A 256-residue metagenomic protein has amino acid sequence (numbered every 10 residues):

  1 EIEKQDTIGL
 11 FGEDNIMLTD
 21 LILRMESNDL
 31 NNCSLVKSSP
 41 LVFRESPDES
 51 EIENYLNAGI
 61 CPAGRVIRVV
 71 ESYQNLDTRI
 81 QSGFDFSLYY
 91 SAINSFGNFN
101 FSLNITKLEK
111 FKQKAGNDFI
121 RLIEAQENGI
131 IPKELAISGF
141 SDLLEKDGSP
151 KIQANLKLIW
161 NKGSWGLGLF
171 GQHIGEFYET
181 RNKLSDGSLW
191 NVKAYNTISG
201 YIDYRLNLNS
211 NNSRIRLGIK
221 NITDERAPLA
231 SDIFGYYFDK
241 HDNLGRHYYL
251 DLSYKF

Functional and structural regions predicted by a protein language model:
K4-Q5, G9-R181: Gram-negative outer-membrane beta-barrel transporters
L23-E26, G116, N128-E134, G187 (+3 more regions): Short, surface-exposed, polar/charged, turn-prone segments marking secondary-structure boundaries
N75-I80, L144-P150, G187-A194, F238-L244: Replace "Gram-negative outer membrane beta-barrel proteins" with "bacterial and organellar outer membrane beta-barrel
S82-F86, I152-L156, N196-I202, R246-L252: Hydrophobic, lipid-facing positions within transmembrane beta-strands of outer-membrane proteins
N94-F96, K193, L208-S210: A cross-taxa feature marking solvent-exposed loop/turn segments within ectodomains of secreted and single-pass membrane
E109-K112, G168-R181, Y204-F256: C-terminal beta-signal and adjacent terminal beta-strands/loops of Gram-negative outer-membrane beta-barrel proteins
G171, T180-T197: Generic long, charged, amphipathic alpha-helical segments
